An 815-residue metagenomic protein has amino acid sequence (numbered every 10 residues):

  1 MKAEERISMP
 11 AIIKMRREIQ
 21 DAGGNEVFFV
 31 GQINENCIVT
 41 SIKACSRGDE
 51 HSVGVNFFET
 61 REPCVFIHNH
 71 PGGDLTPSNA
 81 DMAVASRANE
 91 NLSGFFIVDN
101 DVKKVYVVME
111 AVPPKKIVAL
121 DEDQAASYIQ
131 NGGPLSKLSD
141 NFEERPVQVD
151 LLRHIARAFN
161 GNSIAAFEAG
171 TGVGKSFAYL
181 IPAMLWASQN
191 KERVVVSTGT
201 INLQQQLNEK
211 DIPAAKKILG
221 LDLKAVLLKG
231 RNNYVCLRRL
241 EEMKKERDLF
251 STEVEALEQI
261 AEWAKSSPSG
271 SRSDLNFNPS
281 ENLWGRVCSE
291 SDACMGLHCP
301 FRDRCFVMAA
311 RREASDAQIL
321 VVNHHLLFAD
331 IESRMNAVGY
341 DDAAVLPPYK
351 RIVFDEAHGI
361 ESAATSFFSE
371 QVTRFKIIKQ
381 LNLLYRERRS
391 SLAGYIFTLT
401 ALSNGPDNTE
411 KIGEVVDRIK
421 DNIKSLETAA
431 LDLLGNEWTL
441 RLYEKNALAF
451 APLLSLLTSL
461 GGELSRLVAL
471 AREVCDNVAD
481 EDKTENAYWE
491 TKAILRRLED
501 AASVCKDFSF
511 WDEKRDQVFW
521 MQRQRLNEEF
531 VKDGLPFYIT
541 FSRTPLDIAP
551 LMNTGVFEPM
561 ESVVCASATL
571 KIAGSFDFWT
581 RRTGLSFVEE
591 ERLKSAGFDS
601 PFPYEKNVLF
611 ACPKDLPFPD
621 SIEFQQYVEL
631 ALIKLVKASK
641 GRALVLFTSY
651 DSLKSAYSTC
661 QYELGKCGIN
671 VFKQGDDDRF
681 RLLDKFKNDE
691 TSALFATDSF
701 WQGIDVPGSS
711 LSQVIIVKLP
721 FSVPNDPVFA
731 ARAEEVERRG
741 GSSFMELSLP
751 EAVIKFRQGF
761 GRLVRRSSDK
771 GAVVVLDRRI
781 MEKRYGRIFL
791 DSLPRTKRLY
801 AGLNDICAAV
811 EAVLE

Functional and structural regions predicted by a protein language model:
M1-M9, I13-R16, D49-K115: Active-site-proximal loop/helix of nucleotide/amide-processing enzymes and allied scaffolds
A119-S139, K191-L320, H325-F328, N382 (+7 more regions): A substrate-engagement module of RecA-like helicase motors
D123-F167: Conserved pre-motif I regulatory segment
N160-P182: Walker A/P-loop
Y179, L185, Q205, K210 (+4 more regions): Signature of the SF2 helicase/ATPase Hel1-core->accessory helical subdomain module
W284-Q318, I331-D341, L467, E473-L616 (+3 more regions): A contiguous, basic/glycine-rich beta-loop/short-helix subdomain that forms a polymer-engagement track
P601, P613-E623, Q674-M781: Conserved RecA-like P-loop NTPase helicase motor core
T648-G675: Conserved helicase motor "Helicase C" RecA-like lobe of SF1/SF2 P-loop NTPases
